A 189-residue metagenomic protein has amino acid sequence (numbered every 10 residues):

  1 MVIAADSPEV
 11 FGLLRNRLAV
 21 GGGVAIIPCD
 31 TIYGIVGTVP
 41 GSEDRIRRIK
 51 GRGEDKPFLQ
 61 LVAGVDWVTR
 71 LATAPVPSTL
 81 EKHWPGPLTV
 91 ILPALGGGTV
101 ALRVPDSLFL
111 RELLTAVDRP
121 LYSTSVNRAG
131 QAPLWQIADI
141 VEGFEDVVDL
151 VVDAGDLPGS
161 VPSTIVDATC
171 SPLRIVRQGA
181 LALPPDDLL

Functional and structural regions predicted by a protein language model:
M1-L189: Active-site-adjacent structural elements in enzyme catalytic cores
